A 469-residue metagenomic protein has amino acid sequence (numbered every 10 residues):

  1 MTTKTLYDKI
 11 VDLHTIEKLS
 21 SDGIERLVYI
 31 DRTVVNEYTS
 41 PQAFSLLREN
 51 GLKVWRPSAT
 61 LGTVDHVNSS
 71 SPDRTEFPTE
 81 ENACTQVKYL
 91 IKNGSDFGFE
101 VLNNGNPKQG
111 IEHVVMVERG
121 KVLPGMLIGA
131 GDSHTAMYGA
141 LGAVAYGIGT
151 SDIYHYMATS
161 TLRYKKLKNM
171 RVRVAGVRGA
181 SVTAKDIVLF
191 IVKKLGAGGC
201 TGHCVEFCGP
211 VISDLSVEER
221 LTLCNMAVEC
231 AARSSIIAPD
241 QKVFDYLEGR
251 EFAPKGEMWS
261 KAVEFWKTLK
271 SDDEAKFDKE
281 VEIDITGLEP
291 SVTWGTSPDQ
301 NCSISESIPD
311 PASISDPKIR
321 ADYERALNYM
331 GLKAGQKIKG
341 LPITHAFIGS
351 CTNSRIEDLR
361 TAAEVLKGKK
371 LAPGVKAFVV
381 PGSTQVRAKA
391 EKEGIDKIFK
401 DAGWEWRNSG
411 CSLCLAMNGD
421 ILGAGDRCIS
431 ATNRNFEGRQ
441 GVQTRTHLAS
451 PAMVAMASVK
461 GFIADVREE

Functional and structural regions predicted by a protein language model:
M1-E469: Fe-S-dependent hydro-lyases/dehydratases of central metabolism
